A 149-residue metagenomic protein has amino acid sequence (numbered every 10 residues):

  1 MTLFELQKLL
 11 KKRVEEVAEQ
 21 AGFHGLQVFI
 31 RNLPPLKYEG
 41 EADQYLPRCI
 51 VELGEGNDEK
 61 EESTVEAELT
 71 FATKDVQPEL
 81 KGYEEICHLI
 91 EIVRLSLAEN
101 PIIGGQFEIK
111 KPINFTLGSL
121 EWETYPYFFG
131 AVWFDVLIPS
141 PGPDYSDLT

Functional and structural regions predicted by a protein language model:
M1-F4, L80, E84, W122-T124 (+1 more regions): Charge-dense, low-complexity intrinsically disordered segments
M1-K60, Y145-T149: Small/polar-rich, solvent-exposed N-terminal microdomains that initiate assembly or binding
L6-L9, V65-A67, L89: Short hydrophobic/aromatic-rich motifs at helix boundaries and adjacent loops
A21-F23, L33, G40-Y45, C87-P141: Acidic-leaning, charged glycine-interspersed low-complexity segments
C49-P78: Active-site-adjacent structural patch at catalytic or cofactor/ligand-binding sites
E66, E84-C87, S146-T149: Short intrinsically disordered coil segments
T73-L95: Extracellular/virion structural assembly segments
V76, G142-D144: Primarily recognizes Gram-negative and organellar outer-membrane beta-barrels
